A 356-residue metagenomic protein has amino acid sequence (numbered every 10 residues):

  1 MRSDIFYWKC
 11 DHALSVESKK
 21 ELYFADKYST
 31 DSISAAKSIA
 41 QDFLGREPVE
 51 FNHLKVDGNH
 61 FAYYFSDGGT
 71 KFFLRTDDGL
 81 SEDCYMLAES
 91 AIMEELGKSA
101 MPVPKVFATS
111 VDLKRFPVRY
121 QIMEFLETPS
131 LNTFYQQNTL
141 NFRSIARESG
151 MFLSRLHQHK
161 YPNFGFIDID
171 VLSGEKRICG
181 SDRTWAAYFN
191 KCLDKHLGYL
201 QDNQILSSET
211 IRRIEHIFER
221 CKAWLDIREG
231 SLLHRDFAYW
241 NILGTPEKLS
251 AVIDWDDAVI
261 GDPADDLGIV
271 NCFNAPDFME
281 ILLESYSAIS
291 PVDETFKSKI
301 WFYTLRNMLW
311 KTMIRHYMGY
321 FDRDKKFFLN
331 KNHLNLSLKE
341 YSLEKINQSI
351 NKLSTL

Functional and structural regions predicted by a protein language model:
R2-R46: Juxta-kinase regulatory segment immediately upstream of eukaryotic protein kinase catalytic domains
K27-E47, K114, N141-R147, S154-H234 (+3 more regions): An alpha-helical support segment within catalytic cores of ATP-dependent transferases
I33-S34, S90, E280: Short, surface-exposed alpha-helical segments at coil->helix boundaries
G45-N52, S207-I211, P291-K299: Short, surface-exposed acidic
E50-N190, I205: ATP-binding pocket architecture of kinase catalytic cores
G58-F65, L74, V106, L156 (+1 more regions): Active-site acidic catalytic loop and adjacent metal/ATP-binding pocket of ATP-dependent phosphoryl transfer enzymes
A91, T139-L140, A251, G268-V270 (+1 more regions): Glycine-rich, phosphate-binding/catalytic loops in enzymes
R147, D226-E229, I269-L356: Helix-rich C-terminal or lid/interface subdomains of diverse kinases
